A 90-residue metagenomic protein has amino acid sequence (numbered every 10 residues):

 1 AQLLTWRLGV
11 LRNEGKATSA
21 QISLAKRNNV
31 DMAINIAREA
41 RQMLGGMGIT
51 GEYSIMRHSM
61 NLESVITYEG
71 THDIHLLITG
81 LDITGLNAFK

Functional and structural regions predicted by a protein language model:
A1-K90: Alpha-helical interface subdomain recognition
